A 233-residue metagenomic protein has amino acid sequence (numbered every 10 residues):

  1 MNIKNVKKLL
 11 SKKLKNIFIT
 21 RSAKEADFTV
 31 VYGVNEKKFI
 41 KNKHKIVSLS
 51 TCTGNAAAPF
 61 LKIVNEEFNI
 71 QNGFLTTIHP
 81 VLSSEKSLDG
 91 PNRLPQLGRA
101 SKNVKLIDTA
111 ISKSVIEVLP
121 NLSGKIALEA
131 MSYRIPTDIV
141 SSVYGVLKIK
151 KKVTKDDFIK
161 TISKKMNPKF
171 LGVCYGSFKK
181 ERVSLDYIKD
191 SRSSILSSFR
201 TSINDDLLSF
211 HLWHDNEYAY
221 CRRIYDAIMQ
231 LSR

Functional and structural regions predicted by a protein language model:
M1-S87, P91-R93, L97, S202 (+1 more regions): N-terminal Rossmann-like NAD(P) cofactor-binding subdomain of oxidoreductases, focused on the glycine-rich
H44-S48, L207-L212: Short pre-catalytic strand/loop immediately N-terminal to key active-site residues, enriched for Gly-Thr
S50-T51, V104-L106, H214: Hydrophobic alpha-helical scaffolding
N55, K151-V153, Y218-A219: A generic structural signal for alpha-helix starts
N72, T77-L208: C-terminal substrate-binding/catalytic lobe of Rossmann-fold NAD(P)-dependent oxidoreductases
L128, D215-E217, Q230: Mobile acidic interaction elements
R134-P136, W213-Y220: Glycine-rich phosphate/pyrophosphate-binding beta-alpha loops
I149, I228-R233: Short, hydrophobic alpha-helical segments
